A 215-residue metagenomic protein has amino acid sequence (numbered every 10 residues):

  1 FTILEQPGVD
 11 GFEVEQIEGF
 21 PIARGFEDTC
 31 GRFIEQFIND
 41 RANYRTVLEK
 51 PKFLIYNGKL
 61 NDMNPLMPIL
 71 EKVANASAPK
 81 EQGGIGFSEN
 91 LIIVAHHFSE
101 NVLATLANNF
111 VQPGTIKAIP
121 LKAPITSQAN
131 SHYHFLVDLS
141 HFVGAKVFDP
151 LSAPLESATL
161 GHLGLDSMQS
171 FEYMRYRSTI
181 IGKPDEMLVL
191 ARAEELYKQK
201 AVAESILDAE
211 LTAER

Functional and structural regions predicted by a protein language model:
F1-R215: Long, structured protein-protein interaction/assembly regions in large complexes
